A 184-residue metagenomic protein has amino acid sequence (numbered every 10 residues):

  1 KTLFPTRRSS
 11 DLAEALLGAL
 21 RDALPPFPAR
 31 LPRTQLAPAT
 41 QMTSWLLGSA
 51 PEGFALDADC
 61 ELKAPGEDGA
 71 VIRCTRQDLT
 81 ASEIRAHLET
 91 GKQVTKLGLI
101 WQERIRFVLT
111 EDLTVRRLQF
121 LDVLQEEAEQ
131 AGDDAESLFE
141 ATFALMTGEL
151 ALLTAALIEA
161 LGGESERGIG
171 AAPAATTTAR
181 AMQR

Functional and structural regions predicted by a protein language model:
T2-S9: Short, small-residue-biased leader/transition segments that mark boundaries at the very start of proteins
S10, E14, R21, P26-T154 (+1 more regions): Terminal interaction module
L16-L20, A171-A172: Composition- and surface-driven signal marking solvent-exposed, interaction-prone regions in large proteins
F143-R184: N-terminal low-complexity/intrinsically disordered pre-sequences and tails
